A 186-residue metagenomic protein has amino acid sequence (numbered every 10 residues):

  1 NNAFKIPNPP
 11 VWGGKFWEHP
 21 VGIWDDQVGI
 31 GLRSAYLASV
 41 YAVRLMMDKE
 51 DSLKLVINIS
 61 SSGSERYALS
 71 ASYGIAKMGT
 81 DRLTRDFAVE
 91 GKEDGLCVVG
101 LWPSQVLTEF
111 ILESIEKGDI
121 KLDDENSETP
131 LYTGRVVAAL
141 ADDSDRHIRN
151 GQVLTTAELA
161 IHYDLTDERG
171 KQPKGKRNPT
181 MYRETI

Functional and structural regions predicted by a protein language model:
F4-P9, G13-I23, Q27, M47-D48 (+2 more regions): Catalytic loop of short-chain dehydrogenase/reductase
P10-F16, E113-E116, E168-G170: Short, flexible, mixed-charge acidic loops at enzyme active sites
S39-V40, R85: A short, exposed helix-loop element centered on a Lys and neighboring polar residues
L45, K49, D143-R146: Generic structural signal for alpha-helix termini and adjacent loop/cap motifs
E93-L96, L101-E113: Short, flexible catalytic-loop segment of classical short-chain dehydrogenase/reductase
G100-L101, E116-I186: C-terminal helical subdomain
